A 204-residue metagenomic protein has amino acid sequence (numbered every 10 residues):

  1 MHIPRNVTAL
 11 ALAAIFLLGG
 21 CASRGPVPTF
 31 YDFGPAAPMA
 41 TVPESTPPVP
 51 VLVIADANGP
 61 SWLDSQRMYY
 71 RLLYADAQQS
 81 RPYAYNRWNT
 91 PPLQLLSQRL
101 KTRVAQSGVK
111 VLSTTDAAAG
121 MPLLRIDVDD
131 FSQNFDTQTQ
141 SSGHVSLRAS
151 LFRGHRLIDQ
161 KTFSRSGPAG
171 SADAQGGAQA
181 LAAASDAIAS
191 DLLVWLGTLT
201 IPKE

Functional and structural regions predicted by a protein language model:
M1-L10: Bacterial N-terminal signal peptides that target proteins for export
L17-G20: C-terminal motif of bacterial Sec signal peptides marking the signal peptidase cleavage site
A22-P92, L199-E204: A structural "domain/chain start" motif
S23-A40, Q106-G154, S171: Surface-exposed short loop/turn segments
V51-D56, R71, L123-V128, H144-S150 (+1 more regions): Soluble periplasmic/extracytoplasmic beta-strand elements of cell-envelope proteins
Y69, D76-R87, R156-V194: Short secondary-structure boundary motifs at beta->alpha junctions and helix caps
Y83-G108: Structured, soluble extracytoplasmic/luminal domains of envelope-associated proteins
K101, A105-V109, L193-I201: Sec-exported extracytoplasmic/periplasmic mature domains
